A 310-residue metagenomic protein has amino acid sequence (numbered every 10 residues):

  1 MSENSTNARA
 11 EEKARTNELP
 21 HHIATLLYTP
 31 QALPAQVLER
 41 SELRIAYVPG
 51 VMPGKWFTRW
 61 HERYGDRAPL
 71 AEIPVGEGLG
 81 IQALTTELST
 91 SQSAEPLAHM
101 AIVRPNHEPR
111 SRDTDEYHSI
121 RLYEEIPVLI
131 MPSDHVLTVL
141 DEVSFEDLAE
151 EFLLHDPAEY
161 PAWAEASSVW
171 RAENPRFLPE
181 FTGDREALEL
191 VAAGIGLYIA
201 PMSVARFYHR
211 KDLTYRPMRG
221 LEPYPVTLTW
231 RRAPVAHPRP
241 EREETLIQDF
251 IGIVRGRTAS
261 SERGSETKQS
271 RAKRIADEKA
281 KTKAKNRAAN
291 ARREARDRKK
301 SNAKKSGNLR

Functional and structural regions predicted by a protein language model:
S2-I23, R257-R310: Intrinsically disordered, Lys/Arg-rich low-complexity segments
N17-T86: N-terminal winged-helix
K55, A205, R216-D277: A late-sequence structural motif
R59-R63, G78-P127: Short beta-strand-centered segments that line the small-molecule binding cleft or hinge of alpha/beta clamshell
I102-D113, R185-T214: A ligand-binding cleft/hinge motif common to bilobed small-molecule-binding domains
D115-I126, M131-L153: Flexible hinge/capping segments at coil-to-helix
E116-P127, M202, R210-P223: Short beta-strand->loop
A149-N174: Secondary-structure junction motif
